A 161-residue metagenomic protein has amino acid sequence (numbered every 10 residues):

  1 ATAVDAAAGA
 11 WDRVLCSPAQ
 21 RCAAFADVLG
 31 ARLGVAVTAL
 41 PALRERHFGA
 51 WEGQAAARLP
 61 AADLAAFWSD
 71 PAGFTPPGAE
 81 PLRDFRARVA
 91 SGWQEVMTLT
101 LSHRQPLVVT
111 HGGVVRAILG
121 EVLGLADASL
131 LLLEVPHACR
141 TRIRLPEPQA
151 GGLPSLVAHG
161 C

Functional and structural regions predicted by a protein language model:
A1-D5, R86, A90-T98, L119: Generic structural signal for well-ordered alpha-helical scaffold segments
A1-L33: Active-site-proximal alpha-helix that buttresses catalytic centers in soluble enzyme cores
G9, T38, R46-A57, T98 (+2 more regions): Acidic, low-complexity terminal tails and accessory targeting/binding regions of phosphate-metabolizing enzymes
C16-S17, A87, V109-T110: Short beta-strand scaffold positions
V28, A117-E121: Active-site signature of alpha/beta-hydrolase-fold catalytic machinery across serine- and Asp/Cys-nucleophile hydrolases
A31-S91: Phosphate-handling substructures
S102-G113: Generic beta-sheet signal
G112-R116, R142: GST superfamily/GST-like fold recognition
